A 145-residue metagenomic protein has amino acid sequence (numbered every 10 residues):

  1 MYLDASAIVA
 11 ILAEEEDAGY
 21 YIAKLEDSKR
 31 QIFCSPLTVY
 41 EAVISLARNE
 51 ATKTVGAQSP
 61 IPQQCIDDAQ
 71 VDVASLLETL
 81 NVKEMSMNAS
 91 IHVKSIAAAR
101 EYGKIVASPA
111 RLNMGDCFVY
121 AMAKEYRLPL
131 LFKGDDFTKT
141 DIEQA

Functional and structural regions predicted by a protein language model:
M1-Q70: Short, well-structured N-terminal submotif of metal-dependent ribonuclease cores
E16, L37-T38, S86-S90, M114-G115 (+1 more regions): Short beta->alpha linker loops
E26, E78, K124: Anion (oxyanion) recognition and catalysis
Q31, N81-K83, E143: Conserved beta-strand segments of alpha/beta enzyme cores
E41, V93, T138-T140: Short secondary-structure capping/turn micro-motifs that flank functional sites
A69-S86: N-terminal-biased segments
V82-P129: Active-site neighborhoods of divalent-metal-dependent phosphate/nucleic-acid chemistry enzymes
Y120-A145: Acidic, PIN/NYN-like endoribonuclease modules and their adjacent C-terminal/linker elements
